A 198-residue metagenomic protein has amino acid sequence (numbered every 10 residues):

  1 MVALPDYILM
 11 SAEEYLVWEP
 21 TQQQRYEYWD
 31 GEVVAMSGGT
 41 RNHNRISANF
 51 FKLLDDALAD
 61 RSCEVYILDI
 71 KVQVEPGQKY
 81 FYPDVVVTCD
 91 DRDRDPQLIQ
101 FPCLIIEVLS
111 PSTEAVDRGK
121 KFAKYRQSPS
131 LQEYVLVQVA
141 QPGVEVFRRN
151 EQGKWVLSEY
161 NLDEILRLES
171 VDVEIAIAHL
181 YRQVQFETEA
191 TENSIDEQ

Functional and structural regions predicted by a protein language model:
M1-Q198: Gly/Pro/Ser/Thr-rich low-complexity, intrinsically disordered segments predominantly at protein N-termini
